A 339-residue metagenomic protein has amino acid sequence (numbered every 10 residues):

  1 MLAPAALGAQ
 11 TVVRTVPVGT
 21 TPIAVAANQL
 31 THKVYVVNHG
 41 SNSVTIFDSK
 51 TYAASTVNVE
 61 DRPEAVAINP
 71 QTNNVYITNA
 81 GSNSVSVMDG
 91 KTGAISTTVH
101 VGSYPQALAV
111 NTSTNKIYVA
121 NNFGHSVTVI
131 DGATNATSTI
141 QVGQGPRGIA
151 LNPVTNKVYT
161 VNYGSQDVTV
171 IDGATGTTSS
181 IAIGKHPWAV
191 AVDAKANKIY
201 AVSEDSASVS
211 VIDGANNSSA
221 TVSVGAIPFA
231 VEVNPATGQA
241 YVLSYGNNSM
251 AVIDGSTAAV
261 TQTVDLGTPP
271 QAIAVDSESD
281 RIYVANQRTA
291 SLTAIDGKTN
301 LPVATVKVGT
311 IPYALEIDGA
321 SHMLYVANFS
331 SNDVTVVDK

Functional and structural regions predicted by a protein language model:
L2-K339: Predominantly soluble domains enriched in secretory-pathway, periplasmic, or organellar proteins
